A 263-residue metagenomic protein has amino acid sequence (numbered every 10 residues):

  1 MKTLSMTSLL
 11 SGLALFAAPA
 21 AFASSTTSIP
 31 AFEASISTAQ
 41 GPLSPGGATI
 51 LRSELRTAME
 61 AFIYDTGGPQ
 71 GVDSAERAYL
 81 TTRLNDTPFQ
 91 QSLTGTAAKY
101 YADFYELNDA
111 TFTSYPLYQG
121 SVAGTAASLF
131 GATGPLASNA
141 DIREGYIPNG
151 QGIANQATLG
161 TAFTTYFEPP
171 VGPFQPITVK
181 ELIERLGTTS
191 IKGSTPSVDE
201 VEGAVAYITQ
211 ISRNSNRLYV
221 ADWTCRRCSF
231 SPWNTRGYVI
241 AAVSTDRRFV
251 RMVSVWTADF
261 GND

Functional and structural regions predicted by a protein language model:
M1-F22: Gram-negative bacterial Sec-dependent N-terminal signal peptides
S25-G41, L51, Q91, T96-N216: N-terminal "domain-start" segment
Q40-S44, L51-T82: Carboxylate-dense, calcium-coordinating segments in secreted/extracellular and ER-lumen proteins
A61-P69, R83-Q90, F104-L107, I211: Structured segments of extracytoplasmic/periplasmic soluble domains in secreted or envelope-associated proteins
P69, V205-I208, V255: Mature, folded catalytic cores of secreted/periplasmic enzymes
G71-R83, Q90-D103: Short, charged early-sequence alpha-helical segments and their helix-coil boundaries
Q90, G95, A110-T125, P232-N234 (+1 more regions): A short, surface-exposed interaction/processing loop segment used at functional sites
N216-I240: Exposed beta-strand-loop-beta-strand "reactive/processing" segments of non-cytosolic proteins
